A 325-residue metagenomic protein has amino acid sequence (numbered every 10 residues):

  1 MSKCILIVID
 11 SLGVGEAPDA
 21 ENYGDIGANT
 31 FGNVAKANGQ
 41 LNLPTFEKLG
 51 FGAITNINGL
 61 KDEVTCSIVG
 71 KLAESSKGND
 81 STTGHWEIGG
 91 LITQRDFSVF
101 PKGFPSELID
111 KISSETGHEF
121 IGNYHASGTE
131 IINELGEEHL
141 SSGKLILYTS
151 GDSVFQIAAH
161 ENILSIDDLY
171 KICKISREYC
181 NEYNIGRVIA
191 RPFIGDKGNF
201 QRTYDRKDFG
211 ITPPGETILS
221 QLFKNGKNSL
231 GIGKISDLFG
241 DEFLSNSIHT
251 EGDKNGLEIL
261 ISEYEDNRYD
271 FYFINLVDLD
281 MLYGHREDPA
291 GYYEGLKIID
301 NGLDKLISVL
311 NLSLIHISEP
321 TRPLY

Functional and structural regions predicted by a protein language model:
M1-I5: Extreme N-terminal starter segment of soluble prokaryotic enzymes
S11-H160, L164-D167, R191, N199: Active-site nucleophile/metal-coordination loop of metallo-enzymes that catalyze phosphate/sulfate and related
G143-I146, G186-V188, L260-D280: Active-site regions of oxyanion-processing enzymes, predominantly non-cytosolic
A159, D167-G233: Extended, H/D-rich, highly charged conserved domains that either
S229-D241, N267-L282: A glycine-rich, aromatic-flanked flexible loop/lid motif
G231-L260: Functional beta-strand-loop-alpha-helix junction segments that form "active/interaction loops" within catalytic
E258-Y264, D280-L314: A long, amphipathic alpha-helix that forms part of the scaffold/cap immediately adjacent to metal-dependent active
I315-Y325: Single conserved hydrophobic/aromatic residue that forms the stacking wall/gate of nucleotide- or nucleobase-binding
